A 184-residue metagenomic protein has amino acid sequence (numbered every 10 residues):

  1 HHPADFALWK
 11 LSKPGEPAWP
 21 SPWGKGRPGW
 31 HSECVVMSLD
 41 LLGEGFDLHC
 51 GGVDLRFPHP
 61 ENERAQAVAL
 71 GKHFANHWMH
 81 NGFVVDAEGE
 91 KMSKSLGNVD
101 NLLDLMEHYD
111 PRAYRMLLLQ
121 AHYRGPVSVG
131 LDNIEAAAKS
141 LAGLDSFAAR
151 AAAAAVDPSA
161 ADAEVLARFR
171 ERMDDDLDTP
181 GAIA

Functional and structural regions predicted by a protein language model:
H1-A152: Alpha-helical recognition segments enriched in aromatics with Gly/Pro capping that present substrate-recognition
P126-V127, N133-A184: Helix-loop elements that line ligand-binding/catalytic pockets
